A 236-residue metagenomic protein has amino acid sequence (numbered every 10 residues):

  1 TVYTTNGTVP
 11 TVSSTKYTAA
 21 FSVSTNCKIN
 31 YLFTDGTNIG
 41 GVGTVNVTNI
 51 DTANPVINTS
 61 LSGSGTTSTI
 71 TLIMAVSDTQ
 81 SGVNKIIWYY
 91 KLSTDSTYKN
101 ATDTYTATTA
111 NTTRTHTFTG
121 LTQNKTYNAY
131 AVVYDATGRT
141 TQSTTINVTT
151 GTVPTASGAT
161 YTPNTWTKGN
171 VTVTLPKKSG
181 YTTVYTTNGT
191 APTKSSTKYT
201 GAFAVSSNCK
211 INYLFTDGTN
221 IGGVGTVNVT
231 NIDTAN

Functional and structural regions predicted by a protein language model:
T1-N54, S62-S64, S96-Q123, V132-Y134 (+2 more regions): Short, compositionally stereotyped local motifs that mark structural "simplifiers"
N30, I73, K85-I87, Y130 (+1 more regions): Conserved beta-strand and immediately adjacent loop positions that scaffold enzyme active sites
T59-G63, V76, Y90: Short amphipathic beta-strand and strand-loop transition segments with alternating hydrophobic
T67: Active-site beta-loop-alpha junctions of metal-dependent nucleic acid enzymes, especially the RNase H-like/DDE
T71-S77, T172-P176: Short edge beta-strand/loop segments characteristic of extracellular beta-sandwich folds
T79-V83, T167: A short beta-turn/strand-edge loop motif at beta-sheet boundaries
K85-N100: Extracellular low-complexity, O-glycosylation-prone stalks/linkers
